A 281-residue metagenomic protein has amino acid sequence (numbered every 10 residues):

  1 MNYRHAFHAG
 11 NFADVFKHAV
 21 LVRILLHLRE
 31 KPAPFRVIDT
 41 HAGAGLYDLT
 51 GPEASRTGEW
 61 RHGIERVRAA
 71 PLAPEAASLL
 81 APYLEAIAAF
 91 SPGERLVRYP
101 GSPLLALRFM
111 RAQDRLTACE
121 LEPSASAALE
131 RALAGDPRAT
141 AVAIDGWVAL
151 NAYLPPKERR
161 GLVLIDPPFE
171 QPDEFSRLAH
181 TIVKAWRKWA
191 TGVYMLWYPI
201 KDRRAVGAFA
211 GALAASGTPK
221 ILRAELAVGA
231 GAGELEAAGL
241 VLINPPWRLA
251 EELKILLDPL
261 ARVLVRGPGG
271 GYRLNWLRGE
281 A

Functional and structural regions predicted by a protein language model:
M1-A281: Class I S-adenosyl-L-methionine-dependent methyltransferase catalytic core
